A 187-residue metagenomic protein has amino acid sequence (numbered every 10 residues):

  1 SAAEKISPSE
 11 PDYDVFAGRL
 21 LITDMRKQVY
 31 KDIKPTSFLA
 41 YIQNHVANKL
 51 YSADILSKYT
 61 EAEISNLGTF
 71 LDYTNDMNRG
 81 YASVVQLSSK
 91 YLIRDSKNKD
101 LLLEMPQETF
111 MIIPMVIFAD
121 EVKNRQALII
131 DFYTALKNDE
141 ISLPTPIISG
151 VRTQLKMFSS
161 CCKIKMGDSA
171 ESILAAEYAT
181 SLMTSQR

Functional and structural regions predicted by a protein language model:
S1-R187: Extended catalytic cores of very large enzyme megasubunits
